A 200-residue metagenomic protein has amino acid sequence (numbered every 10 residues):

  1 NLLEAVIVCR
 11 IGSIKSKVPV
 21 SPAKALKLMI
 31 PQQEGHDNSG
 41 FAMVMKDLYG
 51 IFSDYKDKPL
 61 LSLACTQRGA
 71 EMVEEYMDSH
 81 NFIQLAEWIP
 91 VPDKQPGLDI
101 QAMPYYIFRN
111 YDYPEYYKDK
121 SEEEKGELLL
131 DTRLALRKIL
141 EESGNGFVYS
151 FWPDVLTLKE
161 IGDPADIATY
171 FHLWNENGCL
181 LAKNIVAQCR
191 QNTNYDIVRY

Functional and structural regions predicted by a protein language model:
N1-Y200: N-terminal segments that mediate ammonia production and transfer in glutamine-dependent amidotransferase systems
